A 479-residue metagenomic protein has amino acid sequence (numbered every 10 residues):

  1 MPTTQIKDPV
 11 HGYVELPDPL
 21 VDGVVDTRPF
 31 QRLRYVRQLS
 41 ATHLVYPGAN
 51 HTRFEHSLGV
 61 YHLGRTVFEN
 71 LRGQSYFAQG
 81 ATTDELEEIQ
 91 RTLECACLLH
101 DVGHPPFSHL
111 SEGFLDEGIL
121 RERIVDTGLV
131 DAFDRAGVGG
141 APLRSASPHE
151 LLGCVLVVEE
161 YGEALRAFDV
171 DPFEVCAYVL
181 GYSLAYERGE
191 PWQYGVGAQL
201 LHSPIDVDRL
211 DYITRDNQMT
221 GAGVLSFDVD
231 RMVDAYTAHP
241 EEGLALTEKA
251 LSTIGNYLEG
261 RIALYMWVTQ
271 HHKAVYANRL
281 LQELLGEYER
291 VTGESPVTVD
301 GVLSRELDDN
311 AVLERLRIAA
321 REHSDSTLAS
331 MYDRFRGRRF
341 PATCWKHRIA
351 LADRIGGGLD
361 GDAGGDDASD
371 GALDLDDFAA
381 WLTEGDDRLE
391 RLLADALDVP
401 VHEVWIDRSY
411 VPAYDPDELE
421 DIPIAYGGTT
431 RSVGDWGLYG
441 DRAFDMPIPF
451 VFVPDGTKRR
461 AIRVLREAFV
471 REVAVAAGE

Functional and structural regions predicted by a protein language model:
M1-C95, H104-E479: Histidine-centered, transition-metal-coordinating active-site segments
